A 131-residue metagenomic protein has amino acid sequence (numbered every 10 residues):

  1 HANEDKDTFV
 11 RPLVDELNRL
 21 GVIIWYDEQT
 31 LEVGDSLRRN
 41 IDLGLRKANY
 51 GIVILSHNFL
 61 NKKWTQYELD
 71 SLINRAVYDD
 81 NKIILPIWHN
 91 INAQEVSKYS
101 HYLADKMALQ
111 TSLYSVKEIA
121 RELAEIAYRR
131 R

Functional and structural regions predicted by a protein language model:
H1-I54, I73-I83, H89-N90, L113-R131: Conserved N-terminal substructure of TIR/SEFIR domains
R11-P12, W64-Y67, Y99-S100: Short amphipathic alpha-helical segments
E32, L60, L109: Nucleotide phosphate-binding site architecture
H57-N58, W88-Q94: Short beta-alpha junction loops
H57-Y78: Conserved TIR/SEFIR loop-to-helix hotspot centered on a Trp-containing motif with a nearby acidic residue
I91-A104: Glycine-rich, charge-decorated loop segments at or immediately adjacent to ligand/cofactor-binding or catalytic sites
D105-L113: Short secondary-structure boundary motifs at beta->alpha junctions and helix caps
